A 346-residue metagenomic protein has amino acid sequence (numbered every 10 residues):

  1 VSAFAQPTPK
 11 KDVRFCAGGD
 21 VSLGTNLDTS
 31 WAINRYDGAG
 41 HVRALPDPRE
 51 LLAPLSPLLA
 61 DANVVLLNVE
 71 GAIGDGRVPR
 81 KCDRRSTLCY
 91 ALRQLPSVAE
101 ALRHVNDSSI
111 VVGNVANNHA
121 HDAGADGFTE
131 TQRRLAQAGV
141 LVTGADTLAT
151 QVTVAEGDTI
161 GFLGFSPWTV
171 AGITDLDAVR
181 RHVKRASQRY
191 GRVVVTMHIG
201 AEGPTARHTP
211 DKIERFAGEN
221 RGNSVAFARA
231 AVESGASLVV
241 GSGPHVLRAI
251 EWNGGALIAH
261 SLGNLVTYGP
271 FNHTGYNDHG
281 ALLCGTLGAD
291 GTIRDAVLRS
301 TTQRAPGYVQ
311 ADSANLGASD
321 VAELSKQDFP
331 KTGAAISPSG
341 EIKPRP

Functional and structural regions predicted by a protein language model:
A3-P346: Acidic, metal/ion-coordinating pockets
